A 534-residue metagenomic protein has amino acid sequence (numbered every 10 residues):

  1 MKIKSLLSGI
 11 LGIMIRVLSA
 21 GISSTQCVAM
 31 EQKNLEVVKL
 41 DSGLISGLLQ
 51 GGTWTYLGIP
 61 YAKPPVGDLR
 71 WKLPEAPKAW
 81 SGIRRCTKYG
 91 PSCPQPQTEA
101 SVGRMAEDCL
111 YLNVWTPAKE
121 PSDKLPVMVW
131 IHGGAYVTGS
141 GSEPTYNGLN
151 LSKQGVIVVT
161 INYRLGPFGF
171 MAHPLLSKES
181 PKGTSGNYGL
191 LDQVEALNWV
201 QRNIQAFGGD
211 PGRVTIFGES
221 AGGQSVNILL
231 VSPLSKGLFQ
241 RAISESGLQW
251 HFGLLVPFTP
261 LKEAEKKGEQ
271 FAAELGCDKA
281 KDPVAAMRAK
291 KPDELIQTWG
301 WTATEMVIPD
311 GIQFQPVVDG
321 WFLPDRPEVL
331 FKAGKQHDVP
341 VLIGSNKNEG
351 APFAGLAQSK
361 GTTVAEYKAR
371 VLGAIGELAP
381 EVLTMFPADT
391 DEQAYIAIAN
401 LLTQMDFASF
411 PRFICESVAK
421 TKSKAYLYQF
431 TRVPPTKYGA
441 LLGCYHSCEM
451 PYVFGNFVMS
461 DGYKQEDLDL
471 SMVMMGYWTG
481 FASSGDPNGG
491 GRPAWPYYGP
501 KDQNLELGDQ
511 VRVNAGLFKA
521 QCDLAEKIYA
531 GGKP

Functional and structural regions predicted by a protein language model:
M1-L7: N-terminal secretory signal peptides that target proteins for export/translocation
K2, C27-N187, P211, D310 (+4 more regions): Non-catalytic accessory segments of hydrolases
G9-S23: Bacterial N-terminal signal peptides
Q95-A280, W301, M306, W321-D325 (+2 more regions): Serine-hydrolase-like catalytic core of hydrolytic proteins
R164-P167, F217-A221, Q429-P434, R492-G499: Short, solvent-exposed turn/loop segments enriched in Gly/Ser/Thr/Pro and often Arg
R241, Q249-L254, A286-E466, Y477: Substrate-gating cap/lid region and adjacent catalytic-acid/histidine neighborhood within extracellular/lumenal
K279-D282, I296-T298, K422-Q429, S484-P493: Acidic/polar loop patches that form or flank catalytic/metal-binding clefts of enzymes that bind anionic ligands
C415-K420, K437-C444, N514-P534: C-terminal lobe and pocket-closing loops of periplasmic/extracytoplasmic Venus-flytrap solute-binding proteins
